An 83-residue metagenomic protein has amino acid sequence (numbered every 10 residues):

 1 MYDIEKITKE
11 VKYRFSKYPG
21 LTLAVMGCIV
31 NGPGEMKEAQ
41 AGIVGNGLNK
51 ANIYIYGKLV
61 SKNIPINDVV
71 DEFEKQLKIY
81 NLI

Functional and structural regions predicted by a protein language model:
M1-G27: Small-residue-enriched alpha-helical segments and adjacent helix-cap loops that form tight helix-helix packing
V11-F15, P19, I43, L77 (+1 more regions): Structural signal for hydrophobic packing residues in well-ordered secondary-structure cores of soluble enzyme domains
Y18, V30-N31, I64: Domain-level signal for soluble alpha/beta catalytic cores
I29-L59: Nucleotide-binding motor/catalytic cores of P-loop/tubulin-like NTPases across gene-expression machines
L48-Y54, K58-L82: Beta-strand/loop-dominated core regions that host nucleotide or nucleotide-derived cofactor-binding catalytic loops
